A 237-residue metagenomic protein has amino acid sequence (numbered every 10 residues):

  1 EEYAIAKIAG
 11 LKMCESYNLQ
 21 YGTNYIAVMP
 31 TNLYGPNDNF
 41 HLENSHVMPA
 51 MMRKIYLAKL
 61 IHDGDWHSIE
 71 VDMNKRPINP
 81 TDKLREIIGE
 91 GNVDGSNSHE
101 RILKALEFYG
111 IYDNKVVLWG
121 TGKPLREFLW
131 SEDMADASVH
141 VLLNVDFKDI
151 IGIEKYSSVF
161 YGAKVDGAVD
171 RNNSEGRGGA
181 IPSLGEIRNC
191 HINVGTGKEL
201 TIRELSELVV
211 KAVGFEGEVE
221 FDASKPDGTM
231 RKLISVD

Functional and structural regions predicted by a protein language model:
E1-A6, F40, N44-M48, E127-S131: The catalytic Tyr-centered alpha-helix of NAD(P)H-dependent dehydrogenases
E2, G10, N44, I202 (+1 more regions): Conserved donor sugar-nucleotide recognition element shared by glycan-biosynthetic enzymes
E2-T31, V47-D63: Active-site Tyr-X1-5-Lys
T31-N32, N39: Active-site PLP-lysine loop of aminotransferase-like
L33-G35, M134: Conserved sequence/active-site signature of Rossmann-fold short-chain dehydrogenase/reductase
G35-N37, T201: Short catalytic/ligand-binding loop motif for oxyanion handling, primarily in non-cytosolic enzymes, centered on
N39-F40, G228: Acidic pyrophosphate-coordinating catalytic loop
L57-D237: C-terminal substrate-binding subdomain of Rossmann-fold SDR/epimerase-dehydratase oxidoreductases
